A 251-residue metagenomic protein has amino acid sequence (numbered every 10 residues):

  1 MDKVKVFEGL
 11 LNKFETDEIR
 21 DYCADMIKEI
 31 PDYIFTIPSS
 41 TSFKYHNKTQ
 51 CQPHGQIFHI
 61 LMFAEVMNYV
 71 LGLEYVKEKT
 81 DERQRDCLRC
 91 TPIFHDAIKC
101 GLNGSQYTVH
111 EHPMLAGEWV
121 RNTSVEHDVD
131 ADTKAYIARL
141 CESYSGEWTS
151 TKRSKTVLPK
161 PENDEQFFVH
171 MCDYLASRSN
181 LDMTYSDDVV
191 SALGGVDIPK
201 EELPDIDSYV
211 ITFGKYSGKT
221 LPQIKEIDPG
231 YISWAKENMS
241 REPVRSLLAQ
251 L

Functional and structural regions predicted by a protein language model:
M1-G104: Acidic/His-rich, divalent-metal-binding segments that scaffold phosphate/diphosphate chemistry
H59, H95, H110-P113, Y144-S145: Histidine-centered active-site/metal-ligand motif
F63-V66, H110-E126: An active-site-proximal "capping" alpha-helix that borders the catalytic cofactor pocket
E78-K79, L88, D128-G195: Histidine/acidic-rich helix-loop-helix segments that form or flank divalent-metal centers in metalloenzyme catalytic
K99-C100, S177, P222: General alpha-helical segment detector with a strong preference for membrane-spanning helices and helix-boundary regions
N103-Y107, E111, K155-P159: Short, low-complexity, polybasic intrinsically disordered segments
T108-A116, T133, D164: Short acidic-hydrophobic sequence patches enriched in Asp/Glu that either
V196-L251: Accessory DNA-engaging acidic/polar modules
